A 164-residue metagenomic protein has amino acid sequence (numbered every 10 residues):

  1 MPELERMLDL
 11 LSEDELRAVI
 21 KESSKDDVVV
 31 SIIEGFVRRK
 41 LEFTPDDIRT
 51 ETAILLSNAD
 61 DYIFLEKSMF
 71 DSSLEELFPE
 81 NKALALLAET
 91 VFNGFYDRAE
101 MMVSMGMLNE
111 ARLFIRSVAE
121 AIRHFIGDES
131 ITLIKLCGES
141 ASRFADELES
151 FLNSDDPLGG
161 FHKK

Functional and structural regions predicted by a protein language model:
M1-M7, D14, A18-K21, K25-K164: Eukaryote-biased, non-catalytic alpha-solenoid scaffold regions
